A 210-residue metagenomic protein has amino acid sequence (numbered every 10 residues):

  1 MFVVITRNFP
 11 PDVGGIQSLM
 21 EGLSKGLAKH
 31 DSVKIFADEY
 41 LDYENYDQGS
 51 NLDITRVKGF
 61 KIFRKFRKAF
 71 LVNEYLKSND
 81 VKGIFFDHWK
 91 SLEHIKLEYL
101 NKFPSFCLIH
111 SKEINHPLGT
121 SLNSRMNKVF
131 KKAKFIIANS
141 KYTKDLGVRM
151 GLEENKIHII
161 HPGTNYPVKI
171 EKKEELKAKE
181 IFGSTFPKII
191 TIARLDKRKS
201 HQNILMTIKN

Functional and structural regions predicted by a protein language model:
F2, G83-F85, E98-N115, I137: Active-site proximal beta-strand in glycosyltransferases
I5, I181-K199, L205-I208: Conserved donor-binding/catalytic core segment of Leloir-type glycosyltransferases
T6-V13, M20-R64: N-terminal strand-loop element at the rim of the active site of nucleotide-sugar-dependent glycosyltransferases
D12, F63, L92-E93, S105-T120 (+1 more regions): A short, histidine- and acid-enriched strand-loop-helix "catalytic/donor-clamping" loop that lines the nucleotide-sugar
V13, V168, D196-H201: A short, basic/aromatic alpha-helical/loop segment that forms part of the nucleotidyl-sugar donor-binding site
F86-L92: Short His-centered aromatic/hydrophobic patch
Y142, G163: Carbohydrate-associated surface elements
K169-G183: A short helix/loop element that forms part of the nucleotide-sugar donor recognition site in Leloir-type
